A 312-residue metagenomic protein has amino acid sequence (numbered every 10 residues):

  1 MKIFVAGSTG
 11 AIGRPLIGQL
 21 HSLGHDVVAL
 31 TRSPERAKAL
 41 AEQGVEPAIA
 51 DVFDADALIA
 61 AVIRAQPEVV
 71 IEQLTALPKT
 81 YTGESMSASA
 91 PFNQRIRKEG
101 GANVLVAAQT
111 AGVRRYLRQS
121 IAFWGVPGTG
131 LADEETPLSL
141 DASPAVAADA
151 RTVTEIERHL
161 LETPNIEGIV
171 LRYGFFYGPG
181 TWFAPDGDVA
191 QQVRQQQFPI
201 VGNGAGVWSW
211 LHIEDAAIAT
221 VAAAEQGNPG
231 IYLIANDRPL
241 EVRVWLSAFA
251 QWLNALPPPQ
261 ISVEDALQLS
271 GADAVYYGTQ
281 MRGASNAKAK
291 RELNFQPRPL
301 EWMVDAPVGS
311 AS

Functional and structural regions predicted by a protein language model:
K2, P15-G18, A217-A274: Mid/C-terminal beta-alpha module of Rossmann-like enzyme folds, strongest in SDR-family dehydrogenases/epimerases
I3-H25: N-terminal Rossmann NAD(P)H-binding glycine-rich loop of SDR-like oxidoreductase domains
R32-E99: NAD(P)H-binding glycine-rich loop region in Rossmannoid oxidoreductase-like domains and their noncatalytic homologs
E46, A50, L256, A274-S312: C-terminal amphipathic/interface module of NAD(P)-dependent oxidoreductases and related NAD-binding regulators
Y81-V146: Conserved Rossmann-fold NAD(P)-dependent oxidoreductase catalytic core, especially the SDR/UDP-sugar
R115, Q119-I121, E155-P179: Conserved beta-loop-beta element that borders a ligand/cofactor-binding pocket
G128, I166, Y177-D188, E214 (+2 more regions): Glycine/proline-rich active-site loop of Rossmann-fold NAD(P)-dependent oxidoreductases
L140-P144, D188-L211: A conserved pocket-lining segment of Rossmann-fold NAD(P)-dependent short-chain dehydrogenase/reductase
